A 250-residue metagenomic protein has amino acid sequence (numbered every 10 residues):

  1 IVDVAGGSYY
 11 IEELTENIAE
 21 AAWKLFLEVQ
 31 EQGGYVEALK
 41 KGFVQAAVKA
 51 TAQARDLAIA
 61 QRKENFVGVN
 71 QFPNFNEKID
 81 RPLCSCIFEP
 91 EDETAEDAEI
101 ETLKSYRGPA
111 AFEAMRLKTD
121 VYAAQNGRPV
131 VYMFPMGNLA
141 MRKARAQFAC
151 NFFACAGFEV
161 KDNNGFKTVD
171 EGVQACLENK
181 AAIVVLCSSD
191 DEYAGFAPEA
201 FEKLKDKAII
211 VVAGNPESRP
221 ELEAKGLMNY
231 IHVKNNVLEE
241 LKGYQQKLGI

Functional and structural regions predicted by a protein language model:
I1-L39: Long, amphipathic alpha-helical stalk/connector segments used for oligomerization, subunit docking, or mechanical
Y10-L25, A46-I59, M141-Q147, A175-N179: Short glycine/threonine-rich loop-to-helix capping motif typified by GTGT followed within a few residues by an Asp-Pro
I11-E12, V36-E37, A46-A47, N138-K143 (+3 more regions): Flexible loop/turn segments at secondary-structure boundaries
K24-P129: Intrinsic disorder at enzyme termini
F43-V44, Q71-E89, M136-L139, K167 (+3 more regions): Short, glycine-/Ser/Thr-/acidic-enriched flexible segments
V121-L186, Y193-L204, V211: Generic long, charged, amphipathic alpha-helical segments
P198-I250: Peripheral docking tails and interdomain loops at the edges of cofactor- or intermediate-handling domains
